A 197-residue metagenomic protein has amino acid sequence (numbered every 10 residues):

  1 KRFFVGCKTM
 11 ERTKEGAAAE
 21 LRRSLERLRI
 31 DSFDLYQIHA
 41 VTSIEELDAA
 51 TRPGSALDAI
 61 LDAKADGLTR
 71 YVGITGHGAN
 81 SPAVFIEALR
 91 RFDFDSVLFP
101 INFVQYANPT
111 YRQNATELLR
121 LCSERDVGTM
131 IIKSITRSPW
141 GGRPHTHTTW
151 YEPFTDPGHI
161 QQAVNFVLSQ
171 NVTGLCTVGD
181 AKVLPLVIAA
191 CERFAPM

Functional and structural regions predicted by a protein language model:
K1-F3, A59: N-terminal binding-site loop/beta-alpha segment at the start of enzyme catalytic domains that lines or forms
G6, R22, T173: Generic anion/oxyanion-binding catalytic loop in active/binding sites
T13-R22: Glycine-rich anion/phosphate-binding loops
R22-L25, L61: Generic structural signal for well-ordered alpha-helical scaffold segments
L25-D48: Active-site groove signature of glycoside hydrolases
V41-M197: Beta/alpha (TIM)-barrel catalytic core signal, keyed to glycine-rich beta->alpha loops juxtaposed to Asp/Glu that bind
